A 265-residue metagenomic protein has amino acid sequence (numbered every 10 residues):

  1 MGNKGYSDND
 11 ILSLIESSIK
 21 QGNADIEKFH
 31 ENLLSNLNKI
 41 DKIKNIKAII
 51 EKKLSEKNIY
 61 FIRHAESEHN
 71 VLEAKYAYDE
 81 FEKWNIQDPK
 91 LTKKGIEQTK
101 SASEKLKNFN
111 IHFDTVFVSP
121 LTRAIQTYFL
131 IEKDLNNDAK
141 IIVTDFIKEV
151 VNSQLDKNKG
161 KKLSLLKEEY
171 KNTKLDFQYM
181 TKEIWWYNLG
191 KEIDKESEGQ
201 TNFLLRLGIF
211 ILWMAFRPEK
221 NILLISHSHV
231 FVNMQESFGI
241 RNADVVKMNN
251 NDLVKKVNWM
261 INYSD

Functional and structural regions predicted by a protein language model:
M1-K4, A48, S264-D265: Universal eukaryotic N-terminal targeting presequences
G5-A139, V143, N152, D244: Active-site-proximal alpha-helix that buttresses catalytic centers in soluble enzyme cores
R63, D145-I147, N249: Residues at the C-termini of beta-strands that transition into short coil/loop
E68-K90, K133-G208, W259: Phosphate-handling substructures
G95, T99, V116, L166 (+2 more regions): Conserved anionic group-binding/transfer micro-motifs
T99-K105, F203-F210: A short, well-structured juxtamembrane/interface segment
I125, L205-Y263: Active-site-adjacent alpha-helix immediately C-terminal to a catalytic or transition-state-stabilizing loop
L130-I131, E169, S237-F238: Residue-level signal for well-ordered alpha-helical positions
